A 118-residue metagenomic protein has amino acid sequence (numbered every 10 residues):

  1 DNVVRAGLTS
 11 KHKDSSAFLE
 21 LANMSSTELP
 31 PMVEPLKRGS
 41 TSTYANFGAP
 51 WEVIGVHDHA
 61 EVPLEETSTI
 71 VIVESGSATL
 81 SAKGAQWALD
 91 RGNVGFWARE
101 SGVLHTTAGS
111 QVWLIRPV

Functional and structural regions predicted by a protein language model:
D1-R5, Q86-D90, R99-V118: Ligand-binding loop in jelly-roll beta-barrel domains
D1-T43: C-terminal, non-catalytic macromolecule-binding modules
H12, H57-H59, H105: Histidine (H) residue identity feature
V33-E61, T67: A short glycine-rich, His/Asp/Glu-containing loop-to-beta-strand
V33-P35, V53-G55, I70, Q86 (+2 more regions): Conserved hydrophobic/aromatic beta-strand scaffold that supports enzyme active sites
N46-A49, V73, A108: A generic structural signal for short, non-catalytic loop/turn and secondary-structure boundary residues
D58-A85, D90-V94, E100: Glycine- and acidic-residue-biased ligand/ion/polar-headgroup-sensing regions
